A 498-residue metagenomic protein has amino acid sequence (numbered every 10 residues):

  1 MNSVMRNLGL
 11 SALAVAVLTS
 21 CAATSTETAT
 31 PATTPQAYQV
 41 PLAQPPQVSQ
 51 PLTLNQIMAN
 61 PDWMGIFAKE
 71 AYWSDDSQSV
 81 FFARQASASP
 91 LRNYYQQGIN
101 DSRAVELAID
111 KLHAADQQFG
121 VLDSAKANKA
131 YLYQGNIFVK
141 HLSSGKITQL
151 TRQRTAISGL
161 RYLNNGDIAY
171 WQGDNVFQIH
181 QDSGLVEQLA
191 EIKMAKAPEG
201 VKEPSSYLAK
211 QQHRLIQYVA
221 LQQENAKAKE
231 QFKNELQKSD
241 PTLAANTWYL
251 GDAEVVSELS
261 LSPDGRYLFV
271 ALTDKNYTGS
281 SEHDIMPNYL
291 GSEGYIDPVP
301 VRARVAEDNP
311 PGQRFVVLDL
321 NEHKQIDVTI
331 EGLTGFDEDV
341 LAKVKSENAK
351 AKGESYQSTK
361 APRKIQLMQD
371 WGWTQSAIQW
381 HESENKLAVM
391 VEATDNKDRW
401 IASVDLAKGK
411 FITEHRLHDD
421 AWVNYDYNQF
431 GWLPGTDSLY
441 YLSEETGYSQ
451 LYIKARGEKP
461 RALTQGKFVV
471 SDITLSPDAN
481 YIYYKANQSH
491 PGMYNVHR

Functional and structural regions predicted by a protein language model:
M1-G9: Bacterial N-terminal signal peptides that target proteins for export
L10-S11, V17-R498: Beta-propeller folds
